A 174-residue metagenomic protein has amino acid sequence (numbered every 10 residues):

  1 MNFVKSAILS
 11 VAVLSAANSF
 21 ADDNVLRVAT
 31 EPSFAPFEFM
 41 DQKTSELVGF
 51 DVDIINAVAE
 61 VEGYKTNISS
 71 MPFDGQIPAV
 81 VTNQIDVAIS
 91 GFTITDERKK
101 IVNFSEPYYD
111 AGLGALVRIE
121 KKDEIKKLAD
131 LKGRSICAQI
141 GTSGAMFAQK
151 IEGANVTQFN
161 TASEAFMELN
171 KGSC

Functional and structural regions predicted by a protein language model:
M1-A7: Bacterial N-terminal signal peptides that target proteins for export
A16-A17: N-terminal signal peptide c-region/cleavage motif recognized by signal peptidases
D23-F92, K100: Extracytoplasmic small-molecule ligand-binding "clamshell" domains of the periplasmic binding protein/Venus flytrap
E38-Q42, I55-Y64, L128, S143-A162 (+1 more regions): Ligand-binding cleft/hinge of the Venus flytrap
V52-D53, I68-P78, D123, T142 (+1 more regions): Short helix-initiation/N-cap motifs at beta->coil->alpha
Y64-K65, T82-S90, R134-S135, A154 (+1 more regions): Alpha-to-beta junction loops
D96-P107, G153: Ligand-binding "clamshell"
I119-S135: Flexible hinge/capping segments at coil-to-helix
